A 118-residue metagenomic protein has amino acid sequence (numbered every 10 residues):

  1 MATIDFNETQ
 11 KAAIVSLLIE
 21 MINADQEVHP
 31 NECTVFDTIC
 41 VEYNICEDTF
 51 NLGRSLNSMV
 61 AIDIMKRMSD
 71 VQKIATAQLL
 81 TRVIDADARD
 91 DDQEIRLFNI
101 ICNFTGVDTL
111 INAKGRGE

Functional and structural regions predicted by a protein language model:
M1-E118: Small-residue-enriched hydrophobic alpha-helices in membranes
